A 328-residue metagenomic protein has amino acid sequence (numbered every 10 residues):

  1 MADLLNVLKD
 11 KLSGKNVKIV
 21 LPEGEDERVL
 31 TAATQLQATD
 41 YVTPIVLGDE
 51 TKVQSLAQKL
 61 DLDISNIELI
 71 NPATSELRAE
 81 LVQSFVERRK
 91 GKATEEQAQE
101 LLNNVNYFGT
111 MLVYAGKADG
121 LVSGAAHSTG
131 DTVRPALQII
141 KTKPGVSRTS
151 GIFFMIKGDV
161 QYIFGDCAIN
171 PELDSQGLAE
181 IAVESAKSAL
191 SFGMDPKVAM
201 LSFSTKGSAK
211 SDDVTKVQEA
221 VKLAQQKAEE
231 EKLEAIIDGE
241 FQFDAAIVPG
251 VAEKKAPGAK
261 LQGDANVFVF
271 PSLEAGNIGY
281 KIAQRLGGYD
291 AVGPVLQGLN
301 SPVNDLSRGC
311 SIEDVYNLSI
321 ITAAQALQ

Functional and structural regions predicted by a protein language model:
M1-Q262, V267-Q328: Anion-binding alpha/beta catalytic cores of soluble intermediary-metabolism enzymes, centered on
